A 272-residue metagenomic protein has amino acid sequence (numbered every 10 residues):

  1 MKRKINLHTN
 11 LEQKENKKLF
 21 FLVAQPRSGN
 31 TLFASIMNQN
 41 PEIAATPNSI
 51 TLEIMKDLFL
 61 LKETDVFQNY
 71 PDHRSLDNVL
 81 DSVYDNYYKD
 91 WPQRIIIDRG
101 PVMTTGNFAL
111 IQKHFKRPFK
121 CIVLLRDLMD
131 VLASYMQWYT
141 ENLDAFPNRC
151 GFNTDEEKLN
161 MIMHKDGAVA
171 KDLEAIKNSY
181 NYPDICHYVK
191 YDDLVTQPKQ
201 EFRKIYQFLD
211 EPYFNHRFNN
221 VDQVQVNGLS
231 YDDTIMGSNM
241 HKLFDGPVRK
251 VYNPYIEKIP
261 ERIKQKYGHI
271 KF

Functional and structural regions predicted by a protein language model:
M1-F20, M136-Y139, Y180, Q207-F272: PAPS-dependent sulfotransferases, especially Golgi type II membrane carbohydrate sulfotransferases
M1-Y84, D90, V224-Y231, S238: PAPS-dependent sulfotransferase catalytic core
L19-F21, R94-I97, C186: Residue-level preference for the first positions of well-ordered beta-strands
F21, L32, K120, K190 (+2 more regions): Amphipathic alpha-helical recognition patches that constitute DNA-binding helices
P71-L76, D98-P101, H164-D166: Short, flexible loop segments at the rims of nucleotide/cofactor-binding pockets, characterized by
V79-W91, V169-Y180: CE4/NodB-like, metal-dependent polysaccharide N-deacetylase domain that modifies extracellular/periplasmic N-acetylated
Y84-L110: Glycine-rich phosphate-binding loop used to anchor ATP phosphates in small-molecule kinases, encompassing both
P101-H216, G228-N239: PAPS-dependent sulfotransferase catalytic domain
